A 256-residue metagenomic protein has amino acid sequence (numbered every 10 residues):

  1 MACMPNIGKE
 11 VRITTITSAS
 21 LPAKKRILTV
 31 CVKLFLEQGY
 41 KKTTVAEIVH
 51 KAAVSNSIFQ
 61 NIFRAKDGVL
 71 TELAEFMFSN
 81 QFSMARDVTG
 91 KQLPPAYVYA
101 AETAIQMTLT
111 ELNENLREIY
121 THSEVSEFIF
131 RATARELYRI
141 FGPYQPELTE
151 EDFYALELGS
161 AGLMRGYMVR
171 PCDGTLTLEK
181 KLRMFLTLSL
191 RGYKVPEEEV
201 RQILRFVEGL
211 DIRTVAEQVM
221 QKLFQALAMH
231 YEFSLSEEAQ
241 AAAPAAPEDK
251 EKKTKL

Functional and structural regions predicted by a protein language model:
M1-Q38, V45-K51: Basic, helix-initiating cap at the start of DNA-binding domains
A2-G8, P143-E147, D173-L256: C-terminal peripheral helix-coil segments that are non-catalytic and often amphipathic
R26, V30-Q38, N80-M84, L109 (+1 more regions): Solvent-exposed, amphipathic alpha-helical segments
L34-G68, E72: Helix-turn-helix
Q60-G90: Long, hydrophobic/aromatic N-terminal blocks
E72, S83-L116, V125, R131-Y138: Hydrophobic alpha-helical connector segments
R117-H122, E198-Q202: Short, hydrophobic secondary-structure boundary micro-motifs
T121-C172, L176-T187: Amphipathic alpha-helical packing segments from all-alpha helical-bundle domains
